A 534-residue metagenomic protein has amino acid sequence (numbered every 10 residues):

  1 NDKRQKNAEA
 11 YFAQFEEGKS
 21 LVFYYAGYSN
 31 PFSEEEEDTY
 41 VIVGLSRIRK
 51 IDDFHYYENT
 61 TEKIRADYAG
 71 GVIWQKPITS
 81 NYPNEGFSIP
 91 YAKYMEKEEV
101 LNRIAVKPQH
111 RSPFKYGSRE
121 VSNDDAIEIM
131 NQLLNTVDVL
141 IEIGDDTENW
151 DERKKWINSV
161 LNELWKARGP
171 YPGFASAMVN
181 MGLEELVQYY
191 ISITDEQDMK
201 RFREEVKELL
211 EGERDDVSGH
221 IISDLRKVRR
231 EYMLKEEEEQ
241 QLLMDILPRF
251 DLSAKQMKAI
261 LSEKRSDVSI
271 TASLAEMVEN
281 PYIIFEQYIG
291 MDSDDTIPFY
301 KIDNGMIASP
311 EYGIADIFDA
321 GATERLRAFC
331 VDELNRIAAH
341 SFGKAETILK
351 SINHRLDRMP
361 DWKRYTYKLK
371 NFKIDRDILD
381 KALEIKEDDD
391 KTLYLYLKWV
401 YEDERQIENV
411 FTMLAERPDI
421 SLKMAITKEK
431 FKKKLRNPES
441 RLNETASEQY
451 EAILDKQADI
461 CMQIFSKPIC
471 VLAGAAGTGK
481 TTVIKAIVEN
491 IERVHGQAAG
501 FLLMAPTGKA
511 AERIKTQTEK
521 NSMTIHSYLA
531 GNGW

Functional and structural regions predicted by a protein language model:
N1-W534: Helicase P-loop NTPase motor core of nucleic-acid translocases
